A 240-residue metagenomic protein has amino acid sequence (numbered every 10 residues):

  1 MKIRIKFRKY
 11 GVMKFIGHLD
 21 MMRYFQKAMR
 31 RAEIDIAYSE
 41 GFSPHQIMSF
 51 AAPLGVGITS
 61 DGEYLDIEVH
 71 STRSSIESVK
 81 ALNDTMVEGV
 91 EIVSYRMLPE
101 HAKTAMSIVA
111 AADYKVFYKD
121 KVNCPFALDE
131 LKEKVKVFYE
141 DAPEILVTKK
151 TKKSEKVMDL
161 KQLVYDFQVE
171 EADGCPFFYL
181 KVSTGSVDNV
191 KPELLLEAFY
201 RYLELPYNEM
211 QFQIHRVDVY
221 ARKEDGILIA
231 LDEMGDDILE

Functional and structural regions predicted by a protein language model:
K2-R8, D113-K119: Active-site-flanking beta-strand signature of metal-NTP-handling nucleotidyl enzymes and homologous cyclase-like
K6-V12, I16, D20, R31: Extended, well-folded interaction surfaces typified by the phenylalanyl-tRNA synthetase beta subunit core
A37-V69: Short, charge-patterned binding micro-sites
D61-K115: Ordered, amphipathic secondary-structure segments that act as subunit-interaction surfaces in large macromolecular
I67-R73, V116-V122, L180-T184: Short beta-strand-to-loop capping motifs
S78-M86, A127-Y139, L195-L196: Short amphipathic alpha-helices in soluble, non-transmembrane regions that often serve as interface/regulatory elements
V137-E240: Core RNA-modification/binding signature centered on pseudouridine synthases
